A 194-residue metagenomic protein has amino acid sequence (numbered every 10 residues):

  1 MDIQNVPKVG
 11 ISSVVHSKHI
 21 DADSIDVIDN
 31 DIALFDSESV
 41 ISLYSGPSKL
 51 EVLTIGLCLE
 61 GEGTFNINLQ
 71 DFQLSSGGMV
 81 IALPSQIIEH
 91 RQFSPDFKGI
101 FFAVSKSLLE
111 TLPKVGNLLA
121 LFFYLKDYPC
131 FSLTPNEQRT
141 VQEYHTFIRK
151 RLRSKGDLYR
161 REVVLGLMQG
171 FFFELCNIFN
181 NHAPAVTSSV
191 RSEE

Functional and structural regions predicted by a protein language model:
M1-N66, Q70-F72: Generic protein-terminus/edge-of-domain signal
D2-K8, V14-I25, R91-R153, N181: A hydrophobic/aromatic-rich effector-binding and dimerization subdomain of bacterial HTH-type transcriptional regulators
T54-L57, T140-F147, L167, F171-E174: Amphipathic, well-ordered alpha-helical segments in soluble domains
C58-E60, L83, F93: A short, compositionally biased micro-patch
L69-I81: Short acidic-glycine-tyrosine-enriched beta hairpin
D71-Q73, I87, C130: Well-ordered beta-strand positions in beta-sheet-rich domains
V80, P84-H90, L109: Histidine-centered metal-chelating micro-motifs
S132, K155-V163, L175-E193: Short, Lys/Arg-enriched, Trp-marked, Pro/Gly-tolerant hinge/linker segments that flank
